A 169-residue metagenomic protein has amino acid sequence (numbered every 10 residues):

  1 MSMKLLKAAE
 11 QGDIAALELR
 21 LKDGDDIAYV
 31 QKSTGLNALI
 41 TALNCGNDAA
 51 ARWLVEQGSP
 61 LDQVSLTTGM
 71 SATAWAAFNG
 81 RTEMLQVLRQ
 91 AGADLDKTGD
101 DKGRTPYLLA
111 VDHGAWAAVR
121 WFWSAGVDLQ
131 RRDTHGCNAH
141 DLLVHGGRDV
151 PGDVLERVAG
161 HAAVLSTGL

Functional and structural regions predicted by a protein language model:
M1-D23, S33-T34, N44, A159-L169: Intrinsically disordered, low-complexity regulatory segments in ankyrin-centric signaling systems
M1-K7, S124-Q130, T134-L169: Ankyrin-repeat-protein effector appendages
S2-L5, V30-A38, V64-S71, T98-T105 (+1 more regions): Ankyrin-repeat boundary/"N-cap" motif
K7-G12, T41-N47, W75-R81, L109-A115 (+1 more regions): Ankyrin repeat A-helix N-terminal signature
A16, A49-A50, E83-M84, A117-A118 (+1 more regions): Conserved ankyrin/ankyrin-like repeat signature
L19-D26, R52-P60, Q86-D94, W121-D128 (+1 more regions): Ankyrin repeat domain, specifically the short helix-to-loop turn at the C-terminus of the second helix of each repeat
S65-M70, A74-E83: Alpha-helical adaptor scaffolds
D96-C137: Ankyrin-repeat and related helical/solenoid repeat scaffolds used for protein-protein interactions
